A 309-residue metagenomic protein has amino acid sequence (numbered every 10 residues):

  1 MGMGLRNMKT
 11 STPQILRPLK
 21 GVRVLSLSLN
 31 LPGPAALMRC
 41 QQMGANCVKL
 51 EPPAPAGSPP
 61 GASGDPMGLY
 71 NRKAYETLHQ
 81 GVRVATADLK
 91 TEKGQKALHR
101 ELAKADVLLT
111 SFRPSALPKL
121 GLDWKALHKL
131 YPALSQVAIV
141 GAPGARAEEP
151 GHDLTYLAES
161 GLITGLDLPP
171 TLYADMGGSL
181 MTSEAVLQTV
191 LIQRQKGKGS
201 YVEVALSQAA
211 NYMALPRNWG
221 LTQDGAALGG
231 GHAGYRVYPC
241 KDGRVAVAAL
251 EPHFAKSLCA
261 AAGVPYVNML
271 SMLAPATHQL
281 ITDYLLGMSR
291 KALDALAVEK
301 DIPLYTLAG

Functional and structural regions predicted by a protein language model:
M1, C47-V48, E203, G263 (+1 more regions): Generic low-polarity alpha-helical segments
G2-K198, T222, M288-A292: N-terminal helix-loop segment corresponding to the beta1-alpha1 unit of nucleotide/adenylate-binding folds
A87, I139, A205-S207, M269 (+1 more regions): Conserved beta-strand termini and adjacent loop/short-helix elements that scaffold enzyme active sites in alpha/beta
G121, L168, Y212, Q223 (+2 more regions): A short hydrophobic/aromatic micro-motif that marks alpha-helical segments and, especially, helix-coil
E148, Y212-P216, T277-T282: Short, solvent-exposed polar/charged micro-motifs at secondary-structure junctions
I192-E203, A209-P265: Active-site-lining helix/loop region of Rossmann-like oxidoreductase modules
A233-G309: Aromatic-enriched alpha-helical interface/lid elements that frame and gate functional surfaces
